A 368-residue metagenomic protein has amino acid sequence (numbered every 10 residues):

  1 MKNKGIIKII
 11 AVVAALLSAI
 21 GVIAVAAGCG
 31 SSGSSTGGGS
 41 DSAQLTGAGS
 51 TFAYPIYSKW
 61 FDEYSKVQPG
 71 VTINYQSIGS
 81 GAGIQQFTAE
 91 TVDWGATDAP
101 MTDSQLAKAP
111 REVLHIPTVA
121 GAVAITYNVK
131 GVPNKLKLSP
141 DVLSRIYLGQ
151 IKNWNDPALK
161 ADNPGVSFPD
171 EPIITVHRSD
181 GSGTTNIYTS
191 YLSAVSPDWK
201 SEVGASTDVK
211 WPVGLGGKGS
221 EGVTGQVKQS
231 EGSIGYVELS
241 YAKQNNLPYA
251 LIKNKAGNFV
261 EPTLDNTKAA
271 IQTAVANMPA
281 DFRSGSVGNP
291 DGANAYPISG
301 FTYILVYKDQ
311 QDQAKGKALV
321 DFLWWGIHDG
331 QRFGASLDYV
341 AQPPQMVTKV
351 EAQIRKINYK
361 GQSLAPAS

Functional and structural regions predicted by a protein language model:
M1-A27: Sec-dependent bacterial lipoprotein signal peptides
K4, A24, C29-S368: Flexible loop/hinge segments at secondary-structure junctions
